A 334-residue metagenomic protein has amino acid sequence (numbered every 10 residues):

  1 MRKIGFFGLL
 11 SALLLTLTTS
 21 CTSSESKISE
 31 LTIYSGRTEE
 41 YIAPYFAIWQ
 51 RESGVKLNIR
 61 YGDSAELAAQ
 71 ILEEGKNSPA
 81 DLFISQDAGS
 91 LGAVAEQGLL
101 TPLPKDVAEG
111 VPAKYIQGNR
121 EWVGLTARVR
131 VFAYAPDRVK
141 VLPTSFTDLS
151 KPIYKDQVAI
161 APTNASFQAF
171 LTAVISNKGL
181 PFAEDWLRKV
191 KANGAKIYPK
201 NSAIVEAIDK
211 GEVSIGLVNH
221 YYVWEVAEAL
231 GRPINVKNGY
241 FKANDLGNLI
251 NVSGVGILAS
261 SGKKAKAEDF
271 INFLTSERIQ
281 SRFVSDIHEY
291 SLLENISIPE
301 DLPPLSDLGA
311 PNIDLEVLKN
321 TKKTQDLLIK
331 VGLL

Functional and structural regions predicted by a protein language model:
L17-S20: C-terminal motif of bacterial Sec signal peptides marking the signal peptidase cleavage site
T22-S24: Bacterial signal peptide processing site
S35-L57: Short, polar/charged alpha-helical segment
G36-A43, G62-E66, S78-V213, L246-L249: Extracytoplasmic ligand-binding site segments that recognize negatively charged/polar headgroups
G89-A93, S214-N235: A ligand-binding cleft/hinge motif common to bilobed small-molecule-binding domains
V131-R138, I250-K263, R282: A bilobed periplasmic-binding-protein/Venus flytrap-type ligand-binding module shared by bacterial periplasmic
D156-A161, F273-S297: Periplasmic-binding protein-like
E289-L334: An extracytoplasmic/periplasmic, membrane-proximal ligand-sensing/linker region
